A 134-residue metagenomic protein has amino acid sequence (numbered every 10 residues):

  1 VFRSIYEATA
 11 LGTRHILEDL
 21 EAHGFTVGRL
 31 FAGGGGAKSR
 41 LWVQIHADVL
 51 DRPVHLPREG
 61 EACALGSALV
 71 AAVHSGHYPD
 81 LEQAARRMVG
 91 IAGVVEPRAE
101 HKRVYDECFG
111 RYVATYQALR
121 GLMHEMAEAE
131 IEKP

Functional and structural regions predicted by a protein language model:
V1-P134: Glycine/Thr-rich phosphate-binding loops that ligate phosphate moieties of nucleotide and other phosphorylated ligands
